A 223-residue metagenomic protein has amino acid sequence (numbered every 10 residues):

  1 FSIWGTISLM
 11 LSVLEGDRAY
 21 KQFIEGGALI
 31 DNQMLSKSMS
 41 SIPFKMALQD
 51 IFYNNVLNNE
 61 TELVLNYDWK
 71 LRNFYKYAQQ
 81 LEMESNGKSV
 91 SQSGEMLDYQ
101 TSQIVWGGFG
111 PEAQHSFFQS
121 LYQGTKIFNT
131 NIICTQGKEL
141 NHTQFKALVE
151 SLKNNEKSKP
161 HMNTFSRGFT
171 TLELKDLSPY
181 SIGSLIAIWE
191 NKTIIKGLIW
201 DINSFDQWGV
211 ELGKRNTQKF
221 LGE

Functional and structural regions predicted by a protein language model:
F1-E25, T164-W208, L212: Short alpha-helices
F1-N131, Q136-N141, K214-E223: Active-site phosphate/pyrophosphate-binding segments
I51, N55, N59, G94 (+7 more regions): Residue-level signal for well-ordered alpha-helical segments
G124-T125, H161-T164: Short glycine/proline-enriched loop/turn "hinge" motifs that connect secondary-structure elements and lie
N131, A147, F169-T171: Ordered hydrophobic segments in well-structured contexts
I132, H142-K146, D176: Active-site and substrate-binding clefts of carbohydrate-active enzymes
E139-M162: Acidic, Ser/Thr-rich peripheral helices and adjacent loops at domain boundaries
